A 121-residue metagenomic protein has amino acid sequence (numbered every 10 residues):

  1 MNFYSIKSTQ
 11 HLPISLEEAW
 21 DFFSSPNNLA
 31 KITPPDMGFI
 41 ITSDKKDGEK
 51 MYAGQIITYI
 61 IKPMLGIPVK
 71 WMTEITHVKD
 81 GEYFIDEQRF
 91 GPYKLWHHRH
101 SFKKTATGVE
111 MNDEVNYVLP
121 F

Functional and structural regions predicted by a protein language model:
M1-Y52: Hydrophobic ligand-binding cavity/cleft-lining segments
S5-K7, P68-M72, K94-R99: Short, surface-exposed coil-to-beta transition loops
T9-P13, I60, E74, S101-K103 (+1 more regions): Generic structural detector for well-ordered beta-strands
E18-F23, L29, I57, I75 (+3 more regions): Hydrophobic pocket/interface hotspot
E18-W20, K31, I67-V69, W96 (+1 more regions): Short acidic, gly/pro-rich beta-turn/loop elements at beta-sheet edges and active-site/ligand-binding grooves
M37, L65, L119: Surface-exposed, flexible loop/turn segments at secondary-structure boundaries
I41-F90, T107: Glycine-rich portal/gate segments that line the openings of hydrophobic small-molecule binding cavities
E87-F121: Beta-strand/loop substructures that line and gate deep hydrophobic ligand-binding cavities in soluble
